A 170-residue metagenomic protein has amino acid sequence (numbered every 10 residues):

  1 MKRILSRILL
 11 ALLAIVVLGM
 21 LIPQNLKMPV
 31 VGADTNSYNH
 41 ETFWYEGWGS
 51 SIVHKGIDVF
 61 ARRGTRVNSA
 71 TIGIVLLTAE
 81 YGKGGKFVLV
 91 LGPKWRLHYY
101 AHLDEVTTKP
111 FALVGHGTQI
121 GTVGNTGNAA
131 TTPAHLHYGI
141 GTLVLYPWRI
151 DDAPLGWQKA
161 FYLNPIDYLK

Functional and structural regions predicted by a protein language model:
K2-K86, G115-H116, N125, Y162-K170: Surface-exposed, glycine-biased beta-strand/turn segments
P29-A33, K109-G115, G139-K170: Acidic, glycine-rich catalytic/binding loops that coordinate metals and/or anionic ligands
F60, L91-P93, G141: A generic structural motif
A61, E105-V106, P110: Active-site acidic-Proline motif in GNAT/NAT acetyltransferases
R62, P93, L103, N125-T126: Short strand-loop junctions, especially beta-strand C-caps/beta-turns that link beta-sheets to coils or alpha-helices
S69-T107, P133-H137: Zn2+-dependent peptidoglycan hydrolase active-site motif and core
Q119: Glycine-rich acetyl-CoA-binding "A-motif" of GNAT/NAT acetyltransferases
V123-H137: Active-site loop architecture of trypsin-fold serine endopeptidases
